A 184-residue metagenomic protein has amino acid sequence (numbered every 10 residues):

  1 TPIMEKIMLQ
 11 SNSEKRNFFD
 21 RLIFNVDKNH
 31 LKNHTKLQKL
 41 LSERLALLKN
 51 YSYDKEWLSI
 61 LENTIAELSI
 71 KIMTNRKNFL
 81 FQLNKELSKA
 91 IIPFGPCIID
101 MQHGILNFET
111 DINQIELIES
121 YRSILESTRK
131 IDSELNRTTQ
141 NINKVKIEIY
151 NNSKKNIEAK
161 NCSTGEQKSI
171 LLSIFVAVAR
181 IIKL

Functional and structural regions predicted by a protein language model:
T1-A46: Extended, charged alpha-helical "arm/stalk" segments used for dimerization and assembly in large NTPase-driven machines
E5, K15, D54, S120-Y121: Short, flexible segments with low predicted structural confidence
K28-K32, Y53, N75-N78: Alpha-helical structural elements of signaling/regulatory helical domains
K36-L40, Y53, L80-Q82: Juxtamembrane/interface motifs at transmembrane-helix termini
E56-L184: Conserved NTPase motor "head" modules and their coupling/switch loops across ABC/AAA+ ATPases, GTPases, and GHKL ATPases
